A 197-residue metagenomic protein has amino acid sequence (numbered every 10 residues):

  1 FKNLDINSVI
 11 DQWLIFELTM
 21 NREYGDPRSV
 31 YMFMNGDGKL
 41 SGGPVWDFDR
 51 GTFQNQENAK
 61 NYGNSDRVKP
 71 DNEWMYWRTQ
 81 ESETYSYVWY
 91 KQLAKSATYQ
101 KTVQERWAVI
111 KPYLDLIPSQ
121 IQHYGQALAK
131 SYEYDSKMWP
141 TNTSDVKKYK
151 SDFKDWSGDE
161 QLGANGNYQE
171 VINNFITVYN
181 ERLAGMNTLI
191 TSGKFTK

Functional and structural regions predicted by a protein language model:
F1-D26, V30-K197: Middle-to-C-terminal accessory/interaction subdomains
